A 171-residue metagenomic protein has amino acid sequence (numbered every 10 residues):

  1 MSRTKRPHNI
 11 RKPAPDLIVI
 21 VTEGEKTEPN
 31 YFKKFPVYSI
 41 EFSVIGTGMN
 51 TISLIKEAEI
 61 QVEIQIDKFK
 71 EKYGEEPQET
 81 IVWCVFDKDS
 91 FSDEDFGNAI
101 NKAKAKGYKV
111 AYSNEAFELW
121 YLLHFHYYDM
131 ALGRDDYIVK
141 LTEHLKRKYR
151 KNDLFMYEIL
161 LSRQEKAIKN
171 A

Functional and structural regions predicted by a protein language model:
R3-V19, P29-I45, D67-W83, K88-A171: C-terminal accessory helical subdomains adjacent to catalytic cores in phosphodiester- and nucleotide-handling enzymes
T22: Short, surface-exposed ligand-recognition loops at beta-strand->loop->(often short) alpha-helix junctions that present
E25-T27: Short acidic, Gly/Ser-rich segments with clustered Asp/Glu that frequently serve as metal-coordination loops in enzyme
T47-A58: Phosphate/oxyanion-binding active-site loops and adjacent basic polyanion-contact surfaces
A58-F69: Glycine-rich, highly charged phosphate/nucleotide-binding loops
